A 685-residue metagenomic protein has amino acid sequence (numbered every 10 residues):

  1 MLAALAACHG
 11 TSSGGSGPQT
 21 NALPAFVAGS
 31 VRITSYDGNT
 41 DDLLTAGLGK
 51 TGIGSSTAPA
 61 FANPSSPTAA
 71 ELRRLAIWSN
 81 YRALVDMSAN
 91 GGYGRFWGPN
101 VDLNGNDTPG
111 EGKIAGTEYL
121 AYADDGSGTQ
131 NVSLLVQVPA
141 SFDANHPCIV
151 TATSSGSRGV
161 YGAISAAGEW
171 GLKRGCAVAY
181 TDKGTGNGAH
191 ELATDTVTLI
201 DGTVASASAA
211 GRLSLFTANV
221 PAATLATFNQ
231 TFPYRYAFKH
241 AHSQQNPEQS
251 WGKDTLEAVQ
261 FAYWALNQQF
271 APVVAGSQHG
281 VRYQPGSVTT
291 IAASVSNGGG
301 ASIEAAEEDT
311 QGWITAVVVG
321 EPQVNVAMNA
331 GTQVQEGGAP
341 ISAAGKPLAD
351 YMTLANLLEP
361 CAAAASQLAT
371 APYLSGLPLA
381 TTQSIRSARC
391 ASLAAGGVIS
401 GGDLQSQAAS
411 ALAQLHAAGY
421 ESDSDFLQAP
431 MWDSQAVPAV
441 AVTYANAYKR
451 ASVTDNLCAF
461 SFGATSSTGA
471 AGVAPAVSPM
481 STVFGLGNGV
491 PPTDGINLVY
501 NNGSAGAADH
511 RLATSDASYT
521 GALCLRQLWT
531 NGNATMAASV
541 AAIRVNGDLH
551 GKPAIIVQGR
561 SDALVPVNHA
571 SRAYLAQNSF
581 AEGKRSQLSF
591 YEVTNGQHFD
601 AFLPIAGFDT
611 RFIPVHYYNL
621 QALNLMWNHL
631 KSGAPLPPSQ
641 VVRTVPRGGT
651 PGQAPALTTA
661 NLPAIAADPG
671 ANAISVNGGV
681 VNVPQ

Functional and structural regions predicted by a protein language model:
A4-A7: C-terminal motif of bacterial Sec signal peptides marking the signal peptidase cleavage site
H9-S12: Bacterial signal peptide processing site
G14-Q685: C-terminal His-loop and adjacent cap/lid subdomain of alpha/beta-hydrolase
